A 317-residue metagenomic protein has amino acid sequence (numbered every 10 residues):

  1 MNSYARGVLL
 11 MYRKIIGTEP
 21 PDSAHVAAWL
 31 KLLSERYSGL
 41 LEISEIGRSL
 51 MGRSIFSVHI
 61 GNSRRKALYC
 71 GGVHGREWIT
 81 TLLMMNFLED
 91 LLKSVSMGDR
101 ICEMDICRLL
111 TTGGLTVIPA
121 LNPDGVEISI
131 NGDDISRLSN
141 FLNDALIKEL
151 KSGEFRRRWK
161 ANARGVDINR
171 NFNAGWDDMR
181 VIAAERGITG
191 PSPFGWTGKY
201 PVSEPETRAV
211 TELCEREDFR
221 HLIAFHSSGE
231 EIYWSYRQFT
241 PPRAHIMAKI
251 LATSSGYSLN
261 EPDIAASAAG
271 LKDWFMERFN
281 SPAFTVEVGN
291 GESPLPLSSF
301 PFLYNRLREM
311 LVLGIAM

Functional and structural regions predicted by a protein language model:
M1-A24, W29, Y37, I43 (+1 more regions): C-terminal accessory segments enriched in acidic
P20-R65: Soluble metallo-hydrolase cores and metallopeptidase-like ectodomains found primarily in the secretory/periplasmic
I43-I46, M97-I106, L259-I264: Surface-exposed patches in mature extracellular/periplasmic domains of secreted proteins
I55, I79-L83, I246, S298: Generic recognition of short, well-ordered alpha-helical segments
R64, I79, N86-L88, L92-Y233 (+1 more regions): Active-site/substrate-binding loop(s) of hydrolase catalytic cores
K66-L68, F284: Conserved beta-strand elements of the Class I
C70-G71, F225: Alpha/beta-hydrolase
H74: Conserved phosphate/anionic-ligand binding catalytic regions in large, soluble enzymes, centered on
